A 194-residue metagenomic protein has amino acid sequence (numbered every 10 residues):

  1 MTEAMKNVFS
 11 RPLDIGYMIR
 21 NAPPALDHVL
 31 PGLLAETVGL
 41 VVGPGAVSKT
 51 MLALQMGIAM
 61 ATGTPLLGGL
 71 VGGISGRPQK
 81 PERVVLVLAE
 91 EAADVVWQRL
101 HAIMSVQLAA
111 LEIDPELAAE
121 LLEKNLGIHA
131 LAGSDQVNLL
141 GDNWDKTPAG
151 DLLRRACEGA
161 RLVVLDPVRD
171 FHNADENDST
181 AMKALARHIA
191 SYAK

Functional and structural regions predicted by a protein language model:
E3-S105: The Walker A/P-loop phosphate-binding site
G16, S75-E176: Conserved inter-motif catalytic segment of the P-loop NTP-binding fold
P23, N143-K146, M182: A conditional alpha-helix N-cap/helix-loop micro-motif detector
L66-L67, A109-D114, R187-S191: Glycine-rich loops and low-complexity Gly/Arg-rich segments that provide flexible linkers or classic glycine-based
L152, A156, M182-K194: Substrate-engagement module of ASCE P-loop NTPases
P167, D178-L185: Helical "lid/switch" subdomain of P-loop NTPase nucleotide-binding domains
